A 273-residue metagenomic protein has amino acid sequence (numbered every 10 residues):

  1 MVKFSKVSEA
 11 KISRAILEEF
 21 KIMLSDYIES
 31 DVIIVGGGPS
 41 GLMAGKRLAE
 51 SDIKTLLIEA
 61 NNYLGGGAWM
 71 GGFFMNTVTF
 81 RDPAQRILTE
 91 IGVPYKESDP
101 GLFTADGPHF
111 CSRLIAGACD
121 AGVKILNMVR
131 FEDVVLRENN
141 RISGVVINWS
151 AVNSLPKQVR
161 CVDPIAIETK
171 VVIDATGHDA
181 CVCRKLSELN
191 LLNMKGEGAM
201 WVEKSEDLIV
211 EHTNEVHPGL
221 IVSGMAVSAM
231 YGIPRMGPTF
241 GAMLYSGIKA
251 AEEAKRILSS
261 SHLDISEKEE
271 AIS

Functional and structural regions predicted by a protein language model:
M1-V32, W149-V152, E197-D207, A226-Y231 (+1 more regions): Extreme N-terminal leader/targeting segments of oxidoreductases
S5-S8, A60-A84: Conserved N-terminal glycine-rich FAD pyrophosphate-binding loop of Rossmann-like flavoproteins
I33, A49-W69: Glycine-rich FAD pyrophosphate-binding loop
I33-V35, I58, A166-G177: Short hydrophobic core segments
G36-S40: Glycine-rich Rossmann-fold phosphate-binding loop(s) that bind the pyrophosphate of adenine dinucleotide cofactors
V93-V172: Feature captures the FAD/FMN-dependent oxidoreductase FAD-binding
L155, D174-N190: Flavin (primarily FAD) binding-site architecture
M230-H262: A conserved FAD-binding loop/helix module that cradles the flavin
